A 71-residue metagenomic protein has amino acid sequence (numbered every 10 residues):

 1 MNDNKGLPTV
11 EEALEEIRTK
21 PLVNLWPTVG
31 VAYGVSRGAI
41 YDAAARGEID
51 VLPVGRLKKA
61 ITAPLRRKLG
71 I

Functional and structural regions predicted by a protein language model:
M1-G6: Glycine- and charge-rich intrinsically disordered segments
L7-A39, K68-G70: Polyanion-binding surface elements
E16, R46-G47, A63: Compositionally biased non-globular segments, especially hydrophobic aliphatic-rich helices of signal peptides
L22-T28, D50-I71: Short helix-start
V31-K59: Major-groove DNA-recognition helix of helix-turn-helix-type DNA-binding domains
